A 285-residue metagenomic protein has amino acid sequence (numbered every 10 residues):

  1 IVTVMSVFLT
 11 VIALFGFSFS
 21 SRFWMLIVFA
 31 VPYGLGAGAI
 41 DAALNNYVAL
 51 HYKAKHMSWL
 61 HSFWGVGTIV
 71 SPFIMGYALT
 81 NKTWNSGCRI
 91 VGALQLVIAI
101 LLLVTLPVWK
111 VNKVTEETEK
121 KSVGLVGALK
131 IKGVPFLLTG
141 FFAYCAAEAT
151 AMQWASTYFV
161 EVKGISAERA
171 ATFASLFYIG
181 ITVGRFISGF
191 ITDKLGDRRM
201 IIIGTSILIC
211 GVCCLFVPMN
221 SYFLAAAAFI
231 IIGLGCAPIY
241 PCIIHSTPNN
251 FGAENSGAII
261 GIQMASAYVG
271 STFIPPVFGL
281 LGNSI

Functional and structural regions predicted by a protein language model:
I1, G184-G196, G282: Helix-to-loop junctions at the C-terminal end of transmembrane segments in multipass secondary transporters
V2-F15, W24, R199-C214: Structural signature of the two symmetry-related core transmembrane helices
F19-W24, G164, G196, P218-N220: Helix-breaking motifs and short loop linkers at transmembrane-helix boundaries and internal kinks in secondary membrane
F29-F63: Cytoplasmic helix-loop-helix junction between adjacent transmembrane helices in 12-TM secondary transporters
I74-K82, F159-V160, I191-T192, V277-I285: Interfacial helix-cap and linker-helix signal at transmembrane-aqueous boundaries of multi-pass secondary transporters
G87-V104: Symmetry-related core transmembrane helices of the 12-TM Major Facilitator Superfamily/SLC fold
K132-S175, I179-V183: Extracytoplasmic gate region of multi-pass secondary transporters
L195-I243: C-terminal transmembrane helical hairpin of 12-TM major facilitator-type secondary transporters
